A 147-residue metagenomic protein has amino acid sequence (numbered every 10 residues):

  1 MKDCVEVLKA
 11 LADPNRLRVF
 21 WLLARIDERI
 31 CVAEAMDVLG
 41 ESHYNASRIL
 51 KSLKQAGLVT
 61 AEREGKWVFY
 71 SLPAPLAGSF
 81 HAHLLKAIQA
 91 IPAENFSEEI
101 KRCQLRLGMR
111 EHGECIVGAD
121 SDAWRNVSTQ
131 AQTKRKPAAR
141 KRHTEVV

Functional and structural regions predicted by a protein language model:
M1-C4, E145-V147: Short, intrinsically disordered or compositionally biased N-terminal tails of bacterial proteins
K2-S42, E64-L76: N-terminal helix-turn-helix DNA-binding core of bacterial DNA-binding proteins
D37, K54-Q55: Alpha-helical residues within the helix-turn-helix
L50-K51: Short, hydrophobic-biased segments on the C-terminal half of alpha helices that form "recognition helices"
L58-E62: A short, conserved structural fragment
A77-V147: Amphipathic alpha-helical dimerization/coiled-coil segments that flank or bridge DNA-binding/regulatory modules
